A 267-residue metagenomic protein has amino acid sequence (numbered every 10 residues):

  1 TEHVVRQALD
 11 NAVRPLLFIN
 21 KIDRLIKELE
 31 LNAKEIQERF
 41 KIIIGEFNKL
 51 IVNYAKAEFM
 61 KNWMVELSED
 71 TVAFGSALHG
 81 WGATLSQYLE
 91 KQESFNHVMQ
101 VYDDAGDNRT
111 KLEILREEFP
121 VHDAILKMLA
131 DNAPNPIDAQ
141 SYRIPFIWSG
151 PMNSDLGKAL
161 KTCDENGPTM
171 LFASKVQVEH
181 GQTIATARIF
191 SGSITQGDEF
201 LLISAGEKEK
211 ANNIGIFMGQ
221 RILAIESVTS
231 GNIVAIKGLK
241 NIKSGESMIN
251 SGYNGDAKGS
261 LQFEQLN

Functional and structural regions predicted by a protein language model:
T1-N267: Structural and coupling elements of P-loop NTPases
